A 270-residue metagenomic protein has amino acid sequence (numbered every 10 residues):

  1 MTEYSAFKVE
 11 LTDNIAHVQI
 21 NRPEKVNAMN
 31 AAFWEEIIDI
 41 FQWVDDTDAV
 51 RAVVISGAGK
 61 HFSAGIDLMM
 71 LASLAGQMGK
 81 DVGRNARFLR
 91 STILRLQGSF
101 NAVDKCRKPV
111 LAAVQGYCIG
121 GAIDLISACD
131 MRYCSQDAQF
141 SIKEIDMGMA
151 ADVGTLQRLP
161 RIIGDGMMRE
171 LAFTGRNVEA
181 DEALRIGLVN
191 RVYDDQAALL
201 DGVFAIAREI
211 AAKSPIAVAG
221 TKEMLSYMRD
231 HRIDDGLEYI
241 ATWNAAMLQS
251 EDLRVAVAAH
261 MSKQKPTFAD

Functional and structural regions predicted by a protein language model:
M1-A58: Conserved CoA-thioester-binding segment of acyl-CoA-metabolizing enzymes
M1-Y4, A258-D270: Terminal low-complexity tails and localization/encapsulation signals of metabolic enzymes
V18, R22, I37, I55 (+5 more regions): Terminal peptide-recognition signature
G57-S99, G148, R232: Glycine- (often His-adjacent) and acidic-residue-rich active-site loop that binds/positions the CoA thioester
S99-K105, A113, I119-F173, I186 (+2 more regions): CoA-thioester-processing core
M131, E170, T174-R176, E182 (+2 more regions): Well-ordered beta-strand positions
Y133-A138, V189-E238, T267-D270: C-terminal long alpha-helix characteristic of the crotonase
